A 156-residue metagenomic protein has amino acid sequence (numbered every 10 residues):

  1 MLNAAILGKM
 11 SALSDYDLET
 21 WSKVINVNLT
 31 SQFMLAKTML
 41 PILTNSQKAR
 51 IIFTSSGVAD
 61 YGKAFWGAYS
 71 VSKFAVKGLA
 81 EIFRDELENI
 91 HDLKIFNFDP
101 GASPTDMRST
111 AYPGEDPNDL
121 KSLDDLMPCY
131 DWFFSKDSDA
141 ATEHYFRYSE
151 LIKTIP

Functional and structural regions predicted by a protein language model:
N3-K9: Conserved NAD(P)H cofactor-binding loop of Rossmann-fold oxidoreductase domains
S11-L13, T20-S22: Substrate-binding pocket helix/loop in short-chain dehydrogenase/reductase
Y16, G62-S70, I82: Active-site loop-to-helix junction immediately N-terminal to the catalytic Tyr of the SDR YXXXK motif in Rossmann-fold
A36, S72: Active-site helix of classical SDR
S56: Residue(s) in the substrate-gating loop at a strand-loop-helix junction that position the organic substrate next
Y61, I82-L93: Active-site-adjacent segment of SDR/Rossmann-fold oxidoreductases
L93, N97-F98, T105, P113-P156: C-terminal helical subdomain
